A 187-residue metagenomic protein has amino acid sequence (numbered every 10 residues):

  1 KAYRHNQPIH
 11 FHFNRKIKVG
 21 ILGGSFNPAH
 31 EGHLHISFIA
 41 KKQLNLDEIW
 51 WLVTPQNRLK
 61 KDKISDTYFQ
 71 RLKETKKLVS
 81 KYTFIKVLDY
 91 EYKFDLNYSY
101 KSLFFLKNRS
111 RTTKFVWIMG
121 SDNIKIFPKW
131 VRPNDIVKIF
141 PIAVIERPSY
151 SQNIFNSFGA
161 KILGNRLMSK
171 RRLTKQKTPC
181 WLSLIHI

Functional and structural regions predicted by a protein language model:
K1-R15: Positively charged, low-complexity intrinsically disordered leader regions
F11-H12, K107, P133-N134, R172-T174: Short secondary-structure boundary/capping segments
H12-L46, L52-V53: N-terminal catalytic cores of NTP/NDP-binding nucleotidyl/phosphoryl-transfer enzymes
G20, W50-V53, W117-M119, V144: Structural beta-sheet core signal
E31, P55-P141: N-terminal Rossmann-like or analogous alpha/beta NTP/dinucleotide-binding catalytic cores that position adenine
W50, K86-L88, A143, W181: General small-molecule cofactor/ligand-binding pocket signal
I139-K161, L167-S183: Short, flexible loop segments at boundaries between secondary-structure elements
I185-I187: Conserved small/polar residues in nucleotide/adenosyl-binding loops
